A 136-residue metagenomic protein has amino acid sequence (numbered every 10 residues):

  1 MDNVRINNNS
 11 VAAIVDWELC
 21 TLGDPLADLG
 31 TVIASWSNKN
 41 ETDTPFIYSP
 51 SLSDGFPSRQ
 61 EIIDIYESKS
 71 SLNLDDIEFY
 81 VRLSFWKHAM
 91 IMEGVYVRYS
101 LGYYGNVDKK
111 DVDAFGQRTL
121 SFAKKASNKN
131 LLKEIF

Functional and structural regions predicted by a protein language model:
M1-I33: Active-site acidic catalytic loop and adjacent metal/ATP-binding pocket of ATP-dependent phosphoryl transfer enzymes
R5-A12, S70-N73, L131-F136: Conserved NTP-binding catalytic cores of kinases and kinase-like/nucleotidyltransferase enzymes across multiple kinase
T21-D24, S51-D54, V107, D111: Pocket-edge positions in alpha/beta enzyme catalytic cores
A27-S70, S84-G102: Active-site activation/catalytic loop segments of kinase-like enzymes and analogous catalytic loops in related
L72-S84: All-alpha amphipathic helical-bundle segments outside canonical DNA-binding/catalytic cores that form hydrophobic
Y96-F136: Regulatory N- and C-terminal appendages and interdomain linkers associated with kinase/kinase-like NTP transferase
